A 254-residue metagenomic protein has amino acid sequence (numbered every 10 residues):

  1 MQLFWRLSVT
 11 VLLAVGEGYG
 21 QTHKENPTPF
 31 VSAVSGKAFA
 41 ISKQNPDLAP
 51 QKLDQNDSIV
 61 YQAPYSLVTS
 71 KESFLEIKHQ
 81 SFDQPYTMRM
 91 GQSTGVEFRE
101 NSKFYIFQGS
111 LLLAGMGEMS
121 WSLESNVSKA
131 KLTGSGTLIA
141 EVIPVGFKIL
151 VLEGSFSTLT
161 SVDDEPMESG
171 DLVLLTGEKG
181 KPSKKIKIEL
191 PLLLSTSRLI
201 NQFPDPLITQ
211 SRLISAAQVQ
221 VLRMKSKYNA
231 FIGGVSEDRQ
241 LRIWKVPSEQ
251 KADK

Functional and structural regions predicted by a protein language model:
Q2-T10: Sec-dependent signal peptide recognition, specifically the positively charged N-region followed immediately by
T10-G18: Hydrophobic h-region of N-terminal signal peptides that target proteins for export in Gram-negative bacteria
G20-P27, D47-Y65, S70, I77-Q92 (+2 more regions): C-terminal interaction modules
T22-F39: Short N-terminal segments immediately surrounding and downstream of signal-peptide cleavage
A40-Q44: Short loop/turn and low-complexity linker motifs enriched in small/turn-promoting residues
F74, K78-V127, T133-G136, V142-P144 (+1 more regions): Contiguous beta-sheet cores, especially beta-hairpins with glycine/small-residue-rich turns and Gly-(small hydrophobic)
